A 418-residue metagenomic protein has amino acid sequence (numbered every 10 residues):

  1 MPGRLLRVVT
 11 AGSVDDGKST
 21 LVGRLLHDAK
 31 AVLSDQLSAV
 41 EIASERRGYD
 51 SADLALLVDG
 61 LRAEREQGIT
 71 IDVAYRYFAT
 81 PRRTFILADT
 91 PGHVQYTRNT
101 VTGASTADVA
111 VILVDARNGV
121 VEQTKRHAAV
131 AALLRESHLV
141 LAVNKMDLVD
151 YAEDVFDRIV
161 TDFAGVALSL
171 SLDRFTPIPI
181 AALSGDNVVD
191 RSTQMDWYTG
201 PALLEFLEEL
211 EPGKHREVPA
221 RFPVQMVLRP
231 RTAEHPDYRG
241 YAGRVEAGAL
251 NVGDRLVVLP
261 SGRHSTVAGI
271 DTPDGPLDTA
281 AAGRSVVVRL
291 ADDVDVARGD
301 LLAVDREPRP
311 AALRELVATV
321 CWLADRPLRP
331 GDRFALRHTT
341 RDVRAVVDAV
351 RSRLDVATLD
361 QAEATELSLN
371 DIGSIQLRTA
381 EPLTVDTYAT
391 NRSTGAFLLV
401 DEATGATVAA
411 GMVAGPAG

Functional and structural regions predicted by a protein language model:
M1-A11, D16-T20, T80-P81, P230-G418: C-terminal effector/interaction modules appended to NTPase cores
M1-Q95, A107: P-loop NTPase switch module centered on the Walker A-proximal segment
D15, L21, V40, G68 (+13 more regions): Residue-level signature of catalytic and energy-coupling elements of molecular machines, predominantly ATP/GTP-dependent
D16, D28, H93-V94, R117-V121 (+4 more regions): Conserved nucleotide-binding/hydrolysis micro-motifs of P-loop NTPases
R47-A52, D59-I71, V166-F175, E208-A220 (+5 more regions): Active-site phosphate-binding and catalytic loops of NTP-dependent enzymes
R83-F85, T90-Y96, A104-A128, A132-D157: Conserved Switch II/interswitch segment of TRAFAC-class P-loop GTPases
S137, V149-P219: Canonical P-loop GTPase G-domain recognition
L183, G200-Y238, A242, V257 (+1 more regions): Accessory interdomain/linker segments of ATP-dependent helicases and helicase-like nucleic-acid enzymes that mediate
